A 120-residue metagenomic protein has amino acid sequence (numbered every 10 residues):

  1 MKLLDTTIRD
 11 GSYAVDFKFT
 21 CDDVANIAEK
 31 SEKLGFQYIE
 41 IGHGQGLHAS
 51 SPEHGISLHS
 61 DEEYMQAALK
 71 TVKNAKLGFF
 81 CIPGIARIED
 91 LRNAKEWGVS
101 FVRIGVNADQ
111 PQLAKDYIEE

Functional and structural regions predicted by a protein language model:
M1-D16, Q66-N74: N-terminal small/glycine-rich loop or linker at the start of catalytic domains across soluble metabolic enzymes
M1-D5, A28-L47: N-terminal glycine-rich anion-binding loops that anchor highly charged ligand groups
L3-D10, Q37-I41, A75-I82, S100-I104: Hydrophobic faces of well-ordered beta-strands that scaffold small-molecule active sites in alpha/beta enzyme cores
T20-K30, I85-A94, A114: Short, acidic/polar
Q37-Y64, R103-L113: Glycine-rich, proline-tolerant flexible connector loops at the mouths of alpha/beta enzymes
S50-F79, I118-E120: Alpha-helix-loop-beta-strand connector modules within alpha/beta enzyme cores
I82-R87, N107-Q110: Short glycine-enriched loops at secondary-structure junctions
R92-K95, V99-E120: Helix-rich catalytic cores of soluble enzyme domains
